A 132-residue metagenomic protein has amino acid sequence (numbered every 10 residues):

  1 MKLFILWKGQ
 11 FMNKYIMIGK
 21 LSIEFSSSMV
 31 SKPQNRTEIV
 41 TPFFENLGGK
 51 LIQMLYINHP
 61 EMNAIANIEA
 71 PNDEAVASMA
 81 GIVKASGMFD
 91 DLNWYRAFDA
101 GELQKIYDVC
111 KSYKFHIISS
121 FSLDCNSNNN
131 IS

Functional and structural regions predicted by a protein language model:
K2-N46, K50-I52, Y56-M62, A100-S132: Short S/T/G/P-rich N-terminal loop/turn motif that feeds into the first structured element of a domain
G19-L21, A66-P71: Short beta-strand-to-loop capping motifs
E69-G101: An amphipathic, aromatic/His-enriched active-site/gating alpha helix that lines ligand/cofactor pockets
